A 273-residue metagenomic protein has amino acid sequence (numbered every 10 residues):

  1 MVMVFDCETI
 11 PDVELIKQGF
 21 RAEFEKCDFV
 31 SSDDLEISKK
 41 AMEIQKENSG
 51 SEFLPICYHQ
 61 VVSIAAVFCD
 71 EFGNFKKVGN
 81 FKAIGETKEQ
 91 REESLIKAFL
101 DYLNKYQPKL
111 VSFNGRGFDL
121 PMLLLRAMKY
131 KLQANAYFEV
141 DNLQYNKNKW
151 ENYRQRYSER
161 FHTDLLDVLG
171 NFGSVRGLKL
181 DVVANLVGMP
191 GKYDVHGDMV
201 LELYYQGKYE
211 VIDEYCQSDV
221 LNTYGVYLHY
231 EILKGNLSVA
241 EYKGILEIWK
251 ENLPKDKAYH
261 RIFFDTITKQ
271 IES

Functional and structural regions predicted by a protein language model:
V2-L125: Conserved non-catalytic scaffold segment of RNase H-like nuclease domains
F24, D28, D33, L103-Y106 (+4 more regions): Generic alpha-helical secondary structure signal
D33-K40, K97-L100, D141-Y145, I245-E247 (+1 more regions): Short C-terminal domain-edge/linker segments immediately following a structured domain
S38-E47, Y145-N152, D198-M199, Y230 (+2 more regions): Low-complexity, flexible helical/coil segments
K40, A98, K179-V182, M199 (+4 more regions): Exposed alpha-helical structural elements
H59-V62, V67-E89, Q107-E214, S218-A240 (+1 more regions): Metal-dependent phosphoesterase core characteristic of DEDDh/y 3'-5' exonuclease domains
E241-S273: C-terminal accessory extensions appended to soluble enzyme cores
